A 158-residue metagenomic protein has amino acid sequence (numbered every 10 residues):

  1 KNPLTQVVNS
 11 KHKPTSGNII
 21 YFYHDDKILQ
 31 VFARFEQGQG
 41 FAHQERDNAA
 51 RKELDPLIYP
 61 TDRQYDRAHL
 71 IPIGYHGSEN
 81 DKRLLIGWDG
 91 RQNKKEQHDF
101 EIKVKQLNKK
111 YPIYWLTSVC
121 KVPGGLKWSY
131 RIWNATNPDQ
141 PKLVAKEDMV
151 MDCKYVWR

Functional and structural regions predicted by a protein language model:
P3-R158: Domain-level detector of nuclease and nuclease-like folds in predominantly extracellular/periplasmic contexts
